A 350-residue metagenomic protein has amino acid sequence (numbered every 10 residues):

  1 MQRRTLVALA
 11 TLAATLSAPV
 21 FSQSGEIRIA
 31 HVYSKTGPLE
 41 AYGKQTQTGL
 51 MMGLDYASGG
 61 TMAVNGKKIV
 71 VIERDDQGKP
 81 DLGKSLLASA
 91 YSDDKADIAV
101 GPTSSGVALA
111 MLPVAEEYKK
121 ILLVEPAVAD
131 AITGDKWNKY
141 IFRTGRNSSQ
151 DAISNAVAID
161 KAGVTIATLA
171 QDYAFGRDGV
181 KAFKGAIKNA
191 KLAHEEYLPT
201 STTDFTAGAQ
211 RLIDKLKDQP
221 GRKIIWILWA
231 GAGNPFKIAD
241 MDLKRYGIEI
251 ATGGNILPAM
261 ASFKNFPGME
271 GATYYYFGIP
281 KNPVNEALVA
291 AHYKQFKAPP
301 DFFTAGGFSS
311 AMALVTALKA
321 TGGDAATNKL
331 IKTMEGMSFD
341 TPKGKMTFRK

Functional and structural regions predicted by a protein language model:
Q2-T11: N-terminal export leaders
A18-S22: Sec/Tat signal peptide C-region and signal peptidase I cleavage site
A30-G53, R74-P80, T103-S104, Q171-R177 (+2 more regions): Extracytoplasmic "Venus flytrap"
A41-T48, Y56, G60-G134, T144 (+2 more regions): Beta-alpha junction/loop-to-helix N-cap segments that form part of ligand/metal-binding clefts
L82-S85, D130-A131, N138-D242, G278-A287: Extracellular/periplasmic Venus flytrap/periplasmic-binding protein
A90, D94-T103, L123-E125, I166-A170 (+3 more regions): Periplasmic-binding protein-like
F236-F308, A320-T321: Extracellular/periplasmic periplasmic-binding protein-like sensory domains
K294-T304, V315-K350: Segments of small-molecule ligand-sensing domains
